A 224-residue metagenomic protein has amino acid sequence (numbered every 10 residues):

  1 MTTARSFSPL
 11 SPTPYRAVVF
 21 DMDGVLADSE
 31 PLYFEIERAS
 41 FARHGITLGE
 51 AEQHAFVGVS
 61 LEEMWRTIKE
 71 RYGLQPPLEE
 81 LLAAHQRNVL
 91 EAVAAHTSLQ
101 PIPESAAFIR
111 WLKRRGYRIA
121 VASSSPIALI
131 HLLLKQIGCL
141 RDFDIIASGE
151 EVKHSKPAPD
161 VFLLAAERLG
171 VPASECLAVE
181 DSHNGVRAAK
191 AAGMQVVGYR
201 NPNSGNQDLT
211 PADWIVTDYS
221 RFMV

Functional and structural regions predicted by a protein language model:
T2-R16, R110-K113, P126-V224: Asp-based, Mg2+/Mn2+-dependent phosphohydrolase catalytic module
T3-A55: Active-site neighborhood of HAD-like aspartate-dependent phosphohydrolases
L26, P101, I119-A122, H154 (+1 more regions): Conserved SAM-binding loop
Y33, E37, F41, L61-I68 (+2 more regions): Hydrophobic alpha-helical core bundles mediating ligand binding, dimerization, or RNAP-core interactions
S40-L78: Alpha-helical substrate-recognition element adjacent to the catalytic core
I46, Y117, M194: Short phosphate-binding/catalytic loops that engage adenosine nucleotides
T47, K69-R110, R115: Metal-dependent phosphoesterase signature
